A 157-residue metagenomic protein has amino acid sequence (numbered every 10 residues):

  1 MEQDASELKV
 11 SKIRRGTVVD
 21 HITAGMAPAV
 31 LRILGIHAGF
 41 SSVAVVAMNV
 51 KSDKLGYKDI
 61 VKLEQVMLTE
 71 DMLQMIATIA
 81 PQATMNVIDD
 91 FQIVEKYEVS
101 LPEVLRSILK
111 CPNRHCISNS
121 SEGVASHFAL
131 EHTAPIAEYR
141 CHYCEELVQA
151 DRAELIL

Functional and structural regions predicted by a protein language model:
E2-Y97: Interaction interfaces in information-processing and related assembly proteins
F91-L157: Cys/His-clustered metal-coordination modules, chiefly Zn-binding fingers
